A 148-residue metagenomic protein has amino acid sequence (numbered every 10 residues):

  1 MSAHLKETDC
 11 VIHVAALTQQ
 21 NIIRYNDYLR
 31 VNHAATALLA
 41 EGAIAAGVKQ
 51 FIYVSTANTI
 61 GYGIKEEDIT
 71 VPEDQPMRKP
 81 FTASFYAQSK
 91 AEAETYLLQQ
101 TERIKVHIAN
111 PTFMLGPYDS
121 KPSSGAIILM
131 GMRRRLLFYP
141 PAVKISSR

Functional and structural regions predicted by a protein language model:
M1-A34, G42, A46: NAD(P)H-binding glycine-rich loop region in Rossmannoid oxidoreductase-like domains and their noncatalytic homologs
Q20-D27, Y62-D68, D119-S120: Conserved catalytic-core motifs of eukaryotic protein kinase domains, centered on the activation segment
Y28, F85-S89, I145-R148: The catalytic Tyr-centered alpha-helix of NAD(P)H-dependent dehydrogenases
A37-Y86: Conserved Rossmann-fold NAD(P)-dependent oxidoreductase catalytic core, especially the SDR/UDP-sugar
T59-G61, F85, I104-A126: Flexible, glycine-rich beta-alpha linker
R78-F81, L129-R148: A conserved pocket-lining segment of Rossmann-fold NAD(P)-dependent short-chain dehydrogenase/reductase
F81-I108: Active-site Tyr-X1-5-Lys
